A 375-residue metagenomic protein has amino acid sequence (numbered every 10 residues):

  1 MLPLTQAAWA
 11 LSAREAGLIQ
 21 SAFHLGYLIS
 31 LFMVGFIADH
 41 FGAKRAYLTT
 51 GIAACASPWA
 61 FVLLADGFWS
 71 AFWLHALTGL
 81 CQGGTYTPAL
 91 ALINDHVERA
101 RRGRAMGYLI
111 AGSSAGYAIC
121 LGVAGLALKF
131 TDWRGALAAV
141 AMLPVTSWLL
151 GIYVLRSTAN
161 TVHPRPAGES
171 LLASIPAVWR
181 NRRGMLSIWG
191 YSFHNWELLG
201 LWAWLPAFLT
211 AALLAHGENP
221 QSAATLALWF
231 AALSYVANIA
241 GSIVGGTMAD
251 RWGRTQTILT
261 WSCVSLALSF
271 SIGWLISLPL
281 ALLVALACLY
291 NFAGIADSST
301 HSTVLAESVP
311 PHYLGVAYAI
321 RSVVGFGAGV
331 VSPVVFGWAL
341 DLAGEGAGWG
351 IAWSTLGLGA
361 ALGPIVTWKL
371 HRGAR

Functional and structural regions predicted by a protein language model:
H24-F32, Y117-A118, Y235-I243, V330: Residue-level signature of mid-helix packing/kink "hotspots" within the transmembrane helices of 12-pass Major
I29-D66: Conserved MFS/SLC helix-loop-helix module at the cytosolic interface between two early adjacent transmembrane helices
R45-W59, Q256-S271: Structural signature of the two symmetry-related core transmembrane helices
L74-G112: Cytoplasmic helix-loop-helix junction between adjacent transmembrane helices in 12-TM secondary transporters
L109-L155: Helix-loop-helix hairpin linking two adjacent transmembrane segments in secondary transporters
L149-V154, S354-R375: Multi-pass alpha-helical transporter architecture, strongest for 12-TM Major Facilitator/SLC carriers used
I152-P176: Flexible cytoplasmic inter-helical loops of multi-pass small-molecule transporters
G184-Y235, I239: Extracytoplasmic gate region of multi-pass secondary transporters
